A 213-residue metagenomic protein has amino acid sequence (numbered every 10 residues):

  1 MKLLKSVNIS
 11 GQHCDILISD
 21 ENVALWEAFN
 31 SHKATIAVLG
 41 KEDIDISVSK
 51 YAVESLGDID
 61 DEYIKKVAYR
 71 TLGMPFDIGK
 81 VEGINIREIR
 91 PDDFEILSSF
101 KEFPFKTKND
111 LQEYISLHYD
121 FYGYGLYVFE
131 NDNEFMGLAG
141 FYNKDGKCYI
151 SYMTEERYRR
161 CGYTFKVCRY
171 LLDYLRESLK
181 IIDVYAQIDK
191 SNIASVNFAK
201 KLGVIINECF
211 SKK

Functional and structural regions predicted by a protein language model:
K2-K5, G11, A24, Y51-R157 (+5 more regions): GNAT-family acyltransferases
D15-L17, Y124, C168: Polar/charged side chains located within well-ordered beta-strands of beta-rich proteins
I16-S49: Acidic, Mg2+-coordinating phosphoryl-transfer loop and its flanking beta/alpha structural elements, shared across
W26-E27, E95, V196-N197: Alpha-helical elements of the RecA-like P-loop NTPase motor core of helicases
N30-S31, R160, E177, K201: Residues at alpha-helix termini
A37-K41, Y170, A186-I188, S211: Proline- and acidic/polar-enriched loop/turn elements at helix boundaries
Y152-R169, K190-V196: Conserved glycine-rich acetyl-CoA-binding loop
F165, E177, K190-E208: Conserved active-site alpha-helix within GNAT-family acetyltransferase domains
